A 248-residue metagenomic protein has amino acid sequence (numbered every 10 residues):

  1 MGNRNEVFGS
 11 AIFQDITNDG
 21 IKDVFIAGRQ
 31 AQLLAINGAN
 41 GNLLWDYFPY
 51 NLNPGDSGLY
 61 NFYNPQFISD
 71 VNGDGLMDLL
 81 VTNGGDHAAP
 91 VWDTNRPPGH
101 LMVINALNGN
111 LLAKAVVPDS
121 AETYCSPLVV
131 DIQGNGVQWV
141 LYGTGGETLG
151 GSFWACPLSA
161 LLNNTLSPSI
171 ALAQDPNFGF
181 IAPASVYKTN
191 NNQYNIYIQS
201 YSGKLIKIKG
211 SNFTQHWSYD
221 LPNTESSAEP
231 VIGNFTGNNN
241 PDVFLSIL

Functional and structural regions predicted by a protein language model:
M1-L248: Extracytoplasmic/lumenal domain signature
